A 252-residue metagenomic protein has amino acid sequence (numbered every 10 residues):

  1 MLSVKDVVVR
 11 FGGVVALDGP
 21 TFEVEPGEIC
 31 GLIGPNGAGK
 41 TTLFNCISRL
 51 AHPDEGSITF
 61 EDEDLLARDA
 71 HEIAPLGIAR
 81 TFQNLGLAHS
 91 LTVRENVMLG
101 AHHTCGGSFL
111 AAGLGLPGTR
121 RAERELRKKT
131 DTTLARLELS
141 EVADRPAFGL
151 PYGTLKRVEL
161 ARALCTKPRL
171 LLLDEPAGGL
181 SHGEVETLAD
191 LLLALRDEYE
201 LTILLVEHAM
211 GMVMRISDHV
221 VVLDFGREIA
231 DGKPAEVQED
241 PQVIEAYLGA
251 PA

Functional and structural regions predicted by a protein language model:
M1-A252: Glycine-rich phosphate-binding loops of nucleotide-dependent enzymes
